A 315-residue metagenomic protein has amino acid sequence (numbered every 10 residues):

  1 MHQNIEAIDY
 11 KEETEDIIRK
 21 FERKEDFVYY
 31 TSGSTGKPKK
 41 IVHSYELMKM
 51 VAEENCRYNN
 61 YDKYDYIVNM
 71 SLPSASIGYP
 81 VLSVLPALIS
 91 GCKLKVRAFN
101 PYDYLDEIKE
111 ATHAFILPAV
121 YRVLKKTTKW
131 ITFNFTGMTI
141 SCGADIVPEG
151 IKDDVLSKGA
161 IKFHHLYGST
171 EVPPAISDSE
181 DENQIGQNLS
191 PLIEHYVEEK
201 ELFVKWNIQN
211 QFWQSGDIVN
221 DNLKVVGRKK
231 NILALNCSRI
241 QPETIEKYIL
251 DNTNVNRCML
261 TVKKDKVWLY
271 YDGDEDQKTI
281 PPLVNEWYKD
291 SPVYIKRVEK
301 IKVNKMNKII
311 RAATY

Functional and structural regions predicted by a protein language model:
M1-F21, I140, I310: ANL superfamily adenylate-forming
Y10-Y30, Y61-V68: Conserved pre-ATP/AMP-binding loop-to-beta segment of ANL
E25-E53: Conserved AMP-binding A3 loop
Y58-R97, I116: Conserved AMP-binding loop of ANL adenylate-forming enzymes
C92-A111, V120, I240-I245: ATP-dependent adenylate-forming carboxylate-activation enzymes
H113, K125-N183, E194-H195: Gly/Ser/Thr-rich phosphate-binding loop
N188, L192-Q214, D221-N222: Conserved beta-loop-beta connector loops within the AMP-binding
W213-V293, K302-N307: AMP-binding/adenylate-forming catalytic core of the ANL superfamily
